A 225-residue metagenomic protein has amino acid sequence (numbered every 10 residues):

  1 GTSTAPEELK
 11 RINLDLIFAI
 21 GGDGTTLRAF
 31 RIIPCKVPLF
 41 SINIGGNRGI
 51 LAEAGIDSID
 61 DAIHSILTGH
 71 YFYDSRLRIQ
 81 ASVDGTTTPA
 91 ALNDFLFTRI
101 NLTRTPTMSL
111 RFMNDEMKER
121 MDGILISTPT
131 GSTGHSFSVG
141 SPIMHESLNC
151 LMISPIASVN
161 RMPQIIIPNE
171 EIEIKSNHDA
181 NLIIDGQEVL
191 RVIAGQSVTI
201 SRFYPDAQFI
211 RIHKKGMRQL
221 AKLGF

Functional and structural regions predicted by a protein language model:
G1-C35, T68-G69: N-terminal glycine-/serine-/threonine-rich phosphate-binding loop
G22-T25, G45, T130-T133: Short glycine-rich anion-binding loops that position phosphate/pyrophosphate groups of nucleotides and phosphorylated
R28-F30, I50-L51, T107, S136-S138 (+1 more regions): Short glycine-/acidic-enriched loop or helix-start segments at secondary-structure transitions that form or flank
P34-C35, G140-M144, E170, K215: Short, solvent-exposed amphipathic alpha-helical segments in soluble enzyme and RNA/protein-processing domains
P38-F40: Proline-centered loop/turn at the N-terminus of a beta-strand
G45-D122: Catalytic core of DAGKc-family lipid kinases
D84, P89, F97-T98, L102 (+2 more regions): ATP/nucleoside-binding phosphotransfer catalytic cores, i.e., glycine-rich phosphate-binding loops
K118-R161: Gly/Ser/Thr-rich active-site loops/lids in small-molecule metabolic enzymes that frequently grip phosphoryl groups
